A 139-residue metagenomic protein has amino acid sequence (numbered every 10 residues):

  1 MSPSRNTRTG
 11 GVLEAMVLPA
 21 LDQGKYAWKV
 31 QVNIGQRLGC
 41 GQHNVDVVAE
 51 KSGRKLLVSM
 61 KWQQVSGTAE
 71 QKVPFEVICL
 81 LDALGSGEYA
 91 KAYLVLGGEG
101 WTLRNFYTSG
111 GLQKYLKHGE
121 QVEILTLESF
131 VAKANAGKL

Functional and structural regions predicted by a protein language model:
M1-Q36: Acidic-basic catalytic patches of nuclease active cores, encompassing PD-(D/E)XK and other metal-cofactor nuclease
K25-Y26, E88, E120: Short phosphate-binding/catalytic loops that engage adenosine nucleotides
A27-S52: Active-site metal-binding core of divalent-cation-utilizing nuclease and nuclease-like domains
V32-G35, L96-G98, T126-S129: Acidic carboxylate-rich catalytic motifs and surrounding loops in phosphoryl-/glycosyl-chemistry enzymes
V47-A49, G53-Q64: Conserved catalytic cores of phosphodiester-cleaving nucleases, focusing on short active-site segments
L56-V58, Y93, E123-L125: Hydrophobic/aromatic beta-strand patches that form the interior of the parallel beta-sheet core in alpha/beta enzyme
W62-Y115: Catalytic cores of nucleic-acid endonucleases
S109-L139: Non-catalytic C-terminal interaction segments of nucleic acid-processing enzymes
